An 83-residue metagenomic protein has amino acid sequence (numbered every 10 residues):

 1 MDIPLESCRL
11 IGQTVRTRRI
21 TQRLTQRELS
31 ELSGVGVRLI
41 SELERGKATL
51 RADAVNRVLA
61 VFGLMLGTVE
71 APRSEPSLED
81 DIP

Functional and structural regions predicted by a protein language model:
M1-L10: A detector for short, charged/polar N-terminal pre-domain segments
S7, E28, L39-E42: Residue-level recognition of specific faces of alpha-helices
Q13-E28, L32, R57: Short basic helix-loop element that most often maps to the first helix and adjoining turn of HTH DNA-binding modules
G34-A48: Recognition helix of helix-turn-helix/homeodomain-like DNA-binding domains that insert into the DNA major groove
R51-V69: DNA major-groove recognition helix of helix-turn-helix/homeodomain DNA-binding modules
G67-P83: Short, charged recognition helix plus adjacent turn of helix-turn-helix-like nucleic-acid-binding domains
